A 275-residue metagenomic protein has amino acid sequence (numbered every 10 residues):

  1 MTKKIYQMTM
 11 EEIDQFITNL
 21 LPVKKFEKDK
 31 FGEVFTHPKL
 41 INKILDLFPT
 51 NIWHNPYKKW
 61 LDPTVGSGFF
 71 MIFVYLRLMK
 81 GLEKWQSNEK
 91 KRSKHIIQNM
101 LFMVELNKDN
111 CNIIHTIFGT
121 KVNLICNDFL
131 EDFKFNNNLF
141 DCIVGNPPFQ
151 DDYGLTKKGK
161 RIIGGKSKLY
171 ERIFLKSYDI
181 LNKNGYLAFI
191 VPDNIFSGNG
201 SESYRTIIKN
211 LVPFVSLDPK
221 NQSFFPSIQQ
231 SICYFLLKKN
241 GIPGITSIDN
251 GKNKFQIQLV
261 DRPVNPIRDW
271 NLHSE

Functional and structural regions predicted by a protein language model:
M1-Y57, I72: S-adenosyl-L-methionine
E27, F31, N221-E275: C-terminal substrate-recognition regions of SAM-dependent nucleic acid methyltransferases
F31-T36, N55-K58, V65-S67, S167-K168 (+1 more regions): Conserved glycine-rich "GG(E/T)P / GGGxP" loop and the immediately following alpha-helix in the radical SAM core
H37-K43, L47-N138: Conserved S-adenosyl-L-methionine
F69-I72, N112, F133, Q150-G154 (+3 more regions): Short catalytic/ligand-binding loop motif for oxyanion handling, primarily in non-cytosolic enzymes, centered on
M100, V104-I113, G164-Q222, Y234-L237: Conserved Class I SAM-dependent methyltransferase catalytic core
N138-N146: Short SAM/SAH-binding signature in class I
Q150-S167: Mobile active-site "lid"/loop adjacent to the S-adenosyl-L-methionine
